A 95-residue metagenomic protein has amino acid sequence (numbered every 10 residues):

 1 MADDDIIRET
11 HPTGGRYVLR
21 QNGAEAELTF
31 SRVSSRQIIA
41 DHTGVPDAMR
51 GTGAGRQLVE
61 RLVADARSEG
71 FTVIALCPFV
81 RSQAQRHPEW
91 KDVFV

Functional and structural regions predicted by a protein language model:
M1-A2, V95: Absolute protein N-terminus
A2-Q37, D41-T43: N-terminal first-folded block
I39-D41, E60-V63: Short, hydrophobic/aliphatic alpha-helical segments
T43-R50: A short, internal acetyl-CoA/4′-phosphopantetheine-binding micro-motif in the GNAT/acyltransferase core
G51-L62: Conserved acetyl-CoA-binding loop-helix of GNAT-fold acetyltransferases
R61-V95: C-terminal structural segments of small proteins and small subunits
